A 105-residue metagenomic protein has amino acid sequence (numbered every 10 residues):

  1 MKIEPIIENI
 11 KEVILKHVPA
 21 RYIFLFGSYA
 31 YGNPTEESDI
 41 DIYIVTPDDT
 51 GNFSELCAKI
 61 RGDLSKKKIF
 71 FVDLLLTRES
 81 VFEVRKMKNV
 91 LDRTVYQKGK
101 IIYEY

Functional and structural regions predicted by a protein language model:
M1-Y22, Y31-E36, T46-Y105: Catalytic core of pol beta-like nucleotidyltransferases
F26-S28: Glycine-rich beta-strand-to-loop/alpha-helix junction loops that act as flexible
D41-V45: Short beta-strand->loop micro-motif that forms the acidic, two-metal-ion catalytic signature in nucleotide-processing
